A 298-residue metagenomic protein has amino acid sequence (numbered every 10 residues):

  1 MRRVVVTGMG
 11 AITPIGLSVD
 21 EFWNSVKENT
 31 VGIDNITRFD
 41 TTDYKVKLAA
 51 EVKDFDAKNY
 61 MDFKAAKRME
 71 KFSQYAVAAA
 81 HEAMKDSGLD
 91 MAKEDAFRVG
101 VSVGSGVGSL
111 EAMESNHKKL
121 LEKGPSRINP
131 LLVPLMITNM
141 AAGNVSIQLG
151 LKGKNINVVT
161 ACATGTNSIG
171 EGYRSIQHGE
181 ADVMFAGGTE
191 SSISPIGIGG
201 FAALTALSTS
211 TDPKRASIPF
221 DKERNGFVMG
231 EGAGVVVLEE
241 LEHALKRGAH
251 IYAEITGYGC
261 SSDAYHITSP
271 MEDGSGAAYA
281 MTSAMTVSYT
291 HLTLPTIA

Functional and structural regions predicted by a protein language model:
R3-T7, D34, D212-S288: Condensing-enzyme catalytic core mediating Claisen C-C bond formation in acyl metabolism
V6, K27-T160, T189-I198, L292: Conserved beta-ketoacyl condensing-enzyme motif
S18-T30: Short Gly/aromatic-enriched secondary-structure transition segments
T42-E51, G108-A112, S191-S217, G259-Y279: Active-site-adjacent elements of ketosynthase-type condensing enzymes
A76-S87, A141, S168, E240-L241 (+1 more regions): Short, well-ordered amphipathic alpha-helical segments that serve as non-catalytic structural scaffolds within diverse
G165: Short conserved active-site loop signatures built around small residues
A181-D182: Short, high-confidence coil segments that cap the C-terminus of an alpha-helix and link into the following beta-strand
H291-A298: Single conserved hydrophobic/aromatic residue that forms the stacking wall/gate of nucleotide- or nucleobase-binding
